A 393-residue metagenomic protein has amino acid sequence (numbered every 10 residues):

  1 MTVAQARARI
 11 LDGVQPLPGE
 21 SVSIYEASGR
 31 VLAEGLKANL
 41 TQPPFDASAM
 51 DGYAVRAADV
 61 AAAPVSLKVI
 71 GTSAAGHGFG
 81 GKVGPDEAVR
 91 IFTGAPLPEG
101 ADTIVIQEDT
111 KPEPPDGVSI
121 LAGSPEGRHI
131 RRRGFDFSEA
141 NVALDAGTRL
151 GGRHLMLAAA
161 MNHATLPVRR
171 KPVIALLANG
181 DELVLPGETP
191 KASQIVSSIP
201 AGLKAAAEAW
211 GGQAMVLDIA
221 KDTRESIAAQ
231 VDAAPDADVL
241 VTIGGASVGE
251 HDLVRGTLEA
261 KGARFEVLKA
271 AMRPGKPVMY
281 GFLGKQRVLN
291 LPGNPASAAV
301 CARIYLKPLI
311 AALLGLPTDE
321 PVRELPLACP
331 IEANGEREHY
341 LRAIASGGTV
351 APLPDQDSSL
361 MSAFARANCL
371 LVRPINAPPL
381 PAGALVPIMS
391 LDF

Functional and structural regions predicted by a protein language model:
M1-A4, A8, P18-S21, Y25-E26 (+13 more regions): Electropositive phosphate-/nucleotide-binding environments in soluble metabolic enzymes
M1-P64, R132, A311, L316-Y340: Short, low-complexity N-terminal leaders and the immediately following helix N-cap/first helix
V3, A164-L291, P295-C301: Helix-rich terminal scaffold detector
V3-A4, R9, Y53-L217, V350 (+4 more regions): Short, glycine/charged-enriched hinge/interface segments at domain edges or termini
Q5, R9, R30, R132 (+11 more regions): Alpha-helical scaffold segments in soluble metabolic enzymes
V14-P18, G35, L97, N141-T148 (+9 more regions): Structural signal for hydrophobic packing residues in well-ordered secondary-structure cores of soluble enzyme domains
E20-Y25, G29, A33-E34, G76 (+2 more regions): Flexible glycine/proline-rich
L40, M50, G84, F92 (+9 more regions): Short beta-strand-initiation
